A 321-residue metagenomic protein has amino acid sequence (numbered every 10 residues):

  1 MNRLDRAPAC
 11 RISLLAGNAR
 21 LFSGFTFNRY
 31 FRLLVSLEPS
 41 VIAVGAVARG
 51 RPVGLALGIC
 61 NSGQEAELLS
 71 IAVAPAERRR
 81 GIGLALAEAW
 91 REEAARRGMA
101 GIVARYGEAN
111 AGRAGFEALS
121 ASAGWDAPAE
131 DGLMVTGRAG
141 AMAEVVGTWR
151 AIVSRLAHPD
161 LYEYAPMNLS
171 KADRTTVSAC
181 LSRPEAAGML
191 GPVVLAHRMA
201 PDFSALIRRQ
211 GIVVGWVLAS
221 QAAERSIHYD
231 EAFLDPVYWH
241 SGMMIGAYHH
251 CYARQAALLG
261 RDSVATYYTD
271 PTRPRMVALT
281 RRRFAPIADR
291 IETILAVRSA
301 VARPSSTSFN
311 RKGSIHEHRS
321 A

Functional and structural regions predicted by a protein language model:
M1-G63, P271-A296, V301, K312 (+1 more regions): Hydrophobic, helix-prone linear segments
M1-P39, V146-L190: Short amphipathic alpha-helix that is part of the acyltransferase structural core
S23-I71, S182-P236: A conserved beta-strand-loop-helix scaffold within acyl/acetyltransferase catalytic domains
V73, R79-R96, L234, H240-A256: Conserved acetyl-CoA-binding loop-helix of GNAT-fold acetyltransferases
L86-E88, E93-R96, V103, G107-A157 (+1 more regions): Internal, hydrophobic cores of structured domains that mediate oligomerization or house catalytic pockets within large
A94-A109, A256-D270: Conserved GNAT acetyl-CoA-binding A-motif
A118-R150, A257-A321: Active-site/acyl-donor-binding loops of N-acyltransferases
L206-V301: Compact recognition or signaling/catalytic modules
